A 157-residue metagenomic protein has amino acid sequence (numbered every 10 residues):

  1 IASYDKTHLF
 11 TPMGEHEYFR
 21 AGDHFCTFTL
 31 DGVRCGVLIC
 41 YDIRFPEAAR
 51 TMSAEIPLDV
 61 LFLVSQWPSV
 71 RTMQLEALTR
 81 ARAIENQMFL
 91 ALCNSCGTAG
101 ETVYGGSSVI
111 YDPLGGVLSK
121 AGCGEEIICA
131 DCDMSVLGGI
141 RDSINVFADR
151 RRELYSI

Functional and structural regions predicted by a protein language model:
I1-I56, S65-A77, D142-V146, S156: Active-site catalytic loop in hydrolytic enzyme cores
F10-H16, I127-C129, M134-G139: Short, surface-exposed linear segments at secondary-structure transitions and domain or protein termini
F28-D31, D112, C132: Active-site beta-strand termini and strand-to-loop segments that position acidic
D31-V33, C123-G124, S135: Short strand-connecting beta-turns/loops that link adjacent beta-strands
R44-I128: CN hydrolase (nitrilase-like) catalytic-core segments centered on the catalytic cysteine and neighboring Lys/Glu
I84-N86, L137-G139, R152-I157: A general structural signal for short secondary-structure boundary/capping elements
S119-K120, G138-S143: Short, charged, solvent-exposed linker or helix-capping segments at domain edges/interfaces that act as flexible hinges
C132-V136, I144-N145, R151-L154: Acidic, His/Gly-rich catalytic cores of divalent-metal-dependent hydrolytic chemistry
